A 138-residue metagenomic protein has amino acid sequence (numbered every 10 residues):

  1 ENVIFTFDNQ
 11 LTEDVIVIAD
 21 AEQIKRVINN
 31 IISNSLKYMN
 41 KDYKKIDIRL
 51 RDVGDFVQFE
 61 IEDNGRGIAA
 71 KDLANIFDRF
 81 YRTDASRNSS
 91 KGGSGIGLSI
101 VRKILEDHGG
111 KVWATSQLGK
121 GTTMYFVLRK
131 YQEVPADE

Functional and structural regions predicted by a protein language model:
E1-D8: Short conserved segments within the C-terminal catalytic ATPase subdomain
D14-A19: Conserved micro-motifs of the catalytic ATP-binding
S35-L36: Short helix-loop "hinge" at the ATP-lid/N-box region of the Bergerat-fold HATPase_c
Y43-D55: Short beta-strand/loop element within the Bergerat-fold HATPase_c
D63: Acidic ATP/Mg2+-coordinating residue in the GHKL
I68-F80: Short conserved segment of the HATPase_c
G109-G110: Conserved glycine-rich
